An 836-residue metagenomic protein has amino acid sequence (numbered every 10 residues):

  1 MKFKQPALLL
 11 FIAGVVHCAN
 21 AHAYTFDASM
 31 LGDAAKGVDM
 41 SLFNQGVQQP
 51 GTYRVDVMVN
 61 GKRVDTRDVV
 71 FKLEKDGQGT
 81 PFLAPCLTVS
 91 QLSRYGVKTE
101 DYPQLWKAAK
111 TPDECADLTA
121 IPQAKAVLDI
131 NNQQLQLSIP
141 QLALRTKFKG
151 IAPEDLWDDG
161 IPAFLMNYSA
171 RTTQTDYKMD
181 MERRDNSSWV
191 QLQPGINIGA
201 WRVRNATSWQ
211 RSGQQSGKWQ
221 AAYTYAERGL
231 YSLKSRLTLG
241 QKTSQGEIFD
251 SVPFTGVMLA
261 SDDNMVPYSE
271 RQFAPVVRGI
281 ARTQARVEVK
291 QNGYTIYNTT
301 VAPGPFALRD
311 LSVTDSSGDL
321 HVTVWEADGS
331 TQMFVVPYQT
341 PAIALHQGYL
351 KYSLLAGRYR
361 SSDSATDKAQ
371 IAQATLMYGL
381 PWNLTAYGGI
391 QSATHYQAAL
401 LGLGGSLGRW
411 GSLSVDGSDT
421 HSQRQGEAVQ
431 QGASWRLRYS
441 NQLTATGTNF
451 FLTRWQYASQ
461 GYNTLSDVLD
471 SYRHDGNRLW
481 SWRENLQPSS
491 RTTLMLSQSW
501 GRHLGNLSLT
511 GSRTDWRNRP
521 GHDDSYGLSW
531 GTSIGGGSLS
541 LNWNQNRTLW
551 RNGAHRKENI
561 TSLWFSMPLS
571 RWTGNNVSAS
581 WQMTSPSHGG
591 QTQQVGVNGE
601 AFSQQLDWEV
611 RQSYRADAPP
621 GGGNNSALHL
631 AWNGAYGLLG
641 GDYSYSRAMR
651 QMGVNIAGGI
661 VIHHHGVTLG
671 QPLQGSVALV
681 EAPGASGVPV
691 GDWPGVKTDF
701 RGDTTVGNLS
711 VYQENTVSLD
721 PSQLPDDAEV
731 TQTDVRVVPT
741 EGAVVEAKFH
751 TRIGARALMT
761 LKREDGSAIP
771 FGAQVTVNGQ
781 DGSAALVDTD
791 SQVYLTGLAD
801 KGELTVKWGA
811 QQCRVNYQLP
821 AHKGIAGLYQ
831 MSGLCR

Functional and structural regions predicted by a protein language model:
K2-I12, V16-R271, W581, P586-V661: Post-signal-peptide, soluble extracytosolic/periplasmic N-terminal scaffold domains of envelope/secretory systems
F43-Q45, M58-V64, A152-W157, V276-Q284 (+3 more regions): Structural motif
Q78-L87, L311-S317, D703-E729, E741 (+2 more regions): Short Pro-Gly-centered beta-turn/loop motif in secreted/extracellular proteins
Q134-S138, A342-L345, G670, T733-G754 (+1 more regions): Extracellular beta-sheet/turn segments enriched in Thr/Pro/Gly and aliphatic residues
W157, N186-G199, W219-L233, K368-W382 (+12 more regions): Feature captures outer-membrane beta-barrel proteins of Gram-negative bacteria and organelles
M166-A170, N205, L237-L239, Y352-A356 (+9 more regions): Membrane-embedded beta-strand positions of outer-membrane beta-barrel proteins
R171-M179, S208-Q214, K242-I248, G357-D363 (+13 more regions): Sequence/structural signature of outer-membrane beta-barrel proteins
N463-L465, Q487-T760, G766-N778, D788: Exposed, low-structure sequence patches enriched in small/polar residues
